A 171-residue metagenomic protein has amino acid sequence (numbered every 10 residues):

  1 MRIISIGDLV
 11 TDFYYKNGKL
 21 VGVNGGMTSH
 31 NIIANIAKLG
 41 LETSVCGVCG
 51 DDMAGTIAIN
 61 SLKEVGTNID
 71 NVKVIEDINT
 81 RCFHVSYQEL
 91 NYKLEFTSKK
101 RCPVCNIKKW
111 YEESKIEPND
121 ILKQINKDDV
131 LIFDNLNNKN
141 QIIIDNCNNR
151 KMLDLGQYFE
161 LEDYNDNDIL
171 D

Functional and structural regions predicted by a protein language model:
M1-L20: Positively charged, low-complexity intrinsically disordered leader regions
I3, T43, I69, K151-M152: Hydrophobic anchor at the start of a short beta-strand that flanks the dinucleotide cofactor-binding loop
G7, G47-C49, L155: Short beta-strand/turn micro-motifs composed of small residues that flank or help shape donor/cofactor-binding pockets
V10, G50, N137: Short, glycine/serine-rich, charged loops/turns that create anion-binding and catalytic segments at active sites
F13-K16, L41-V130: Conserved N-terminal subdomain of the carbohydrate kinase-like
K19-I36: Short catalytic helix/loop segments, enriched in acidic residues and glycine and frequently bearing histidine
V21, G47, F133-D134: Glycine- and other small-residue-rich loops at beta-strand/loop junctions that grip anionic moieties
D129-D171: Conserved beta-alpha-beta core of the PfkB/ribokinase-like small-molecule kinase fold
